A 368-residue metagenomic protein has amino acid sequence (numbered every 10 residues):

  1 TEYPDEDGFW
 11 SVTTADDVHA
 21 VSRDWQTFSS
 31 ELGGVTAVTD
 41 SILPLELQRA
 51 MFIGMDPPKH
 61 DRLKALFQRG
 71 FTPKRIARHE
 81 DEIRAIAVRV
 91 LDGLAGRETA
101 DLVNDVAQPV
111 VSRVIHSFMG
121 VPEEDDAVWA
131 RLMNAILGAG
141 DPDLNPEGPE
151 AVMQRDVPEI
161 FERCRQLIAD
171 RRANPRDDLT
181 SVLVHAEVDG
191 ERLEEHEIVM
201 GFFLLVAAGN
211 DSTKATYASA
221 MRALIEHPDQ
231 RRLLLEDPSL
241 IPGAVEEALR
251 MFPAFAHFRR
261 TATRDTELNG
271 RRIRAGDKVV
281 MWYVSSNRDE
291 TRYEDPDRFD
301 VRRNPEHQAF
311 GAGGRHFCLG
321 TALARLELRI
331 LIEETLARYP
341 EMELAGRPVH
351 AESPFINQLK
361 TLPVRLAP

Functional and structural regions predicted by a protein language model:
T1-P368: Cytochrome P450
